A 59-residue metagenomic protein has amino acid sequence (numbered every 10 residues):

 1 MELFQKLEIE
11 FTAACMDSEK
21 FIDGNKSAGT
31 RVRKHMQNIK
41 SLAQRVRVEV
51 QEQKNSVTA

Functional and structural regions predicted by a protein language model:
F4-T12, V32, S56-A59: N-terminal loops that bind phosphate or other acidic moieties and the adjacent beta-alpha structural core
F11, C15-S18, I22, K40-A43 (+1 more regions): A structural signal for well-ordered alpha-helices, especially hydrophobic packing surfaces of coiled-coils
I22, K26-T30: Short, surface-exposed loop/turn segments at secondary-structure junctions
G29-Q37: Short, charged, amphipathic alpha-helical segments
